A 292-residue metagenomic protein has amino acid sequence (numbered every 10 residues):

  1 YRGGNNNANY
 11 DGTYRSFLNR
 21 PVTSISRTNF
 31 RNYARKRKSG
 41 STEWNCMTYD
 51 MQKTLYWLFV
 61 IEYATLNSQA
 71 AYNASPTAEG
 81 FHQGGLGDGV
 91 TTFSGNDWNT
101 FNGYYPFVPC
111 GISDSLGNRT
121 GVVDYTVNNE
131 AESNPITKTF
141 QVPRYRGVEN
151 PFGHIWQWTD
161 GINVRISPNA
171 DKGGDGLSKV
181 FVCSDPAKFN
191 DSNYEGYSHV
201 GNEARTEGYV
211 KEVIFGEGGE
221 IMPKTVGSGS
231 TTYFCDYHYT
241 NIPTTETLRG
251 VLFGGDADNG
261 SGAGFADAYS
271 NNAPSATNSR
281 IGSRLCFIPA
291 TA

Functional and structural regions predicted by a protein language model:
Y1-P151: Short aromatic-cysteine micro-motif
P21-K38, T42-E43, V142-P143, R165 (+1 more regions): Disulfide-stabilized, aromatic/cysteine-rich ligand-recognition loop
W156-Q157: Generic structural signal for well-ordered beta-strand positions
